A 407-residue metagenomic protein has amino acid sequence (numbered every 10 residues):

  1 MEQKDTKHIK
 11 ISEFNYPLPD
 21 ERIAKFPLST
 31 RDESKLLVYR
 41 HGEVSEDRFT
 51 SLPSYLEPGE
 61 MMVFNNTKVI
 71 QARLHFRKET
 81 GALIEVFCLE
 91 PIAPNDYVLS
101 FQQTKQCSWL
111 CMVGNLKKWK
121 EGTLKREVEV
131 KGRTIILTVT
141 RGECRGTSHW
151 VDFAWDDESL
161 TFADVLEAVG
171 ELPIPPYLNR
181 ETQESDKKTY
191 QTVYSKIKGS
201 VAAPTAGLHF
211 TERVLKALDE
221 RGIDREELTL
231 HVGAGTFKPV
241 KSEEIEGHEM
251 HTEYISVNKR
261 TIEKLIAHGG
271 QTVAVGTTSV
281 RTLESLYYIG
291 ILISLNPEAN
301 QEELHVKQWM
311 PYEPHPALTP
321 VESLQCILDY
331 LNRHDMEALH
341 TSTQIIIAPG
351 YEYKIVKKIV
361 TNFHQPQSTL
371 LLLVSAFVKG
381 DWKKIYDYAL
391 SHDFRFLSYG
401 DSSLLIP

Functional and structural regions predicted by a protein language model:
E2-P407: Surface-exposed, charge/polar-rich loops and edge strands
